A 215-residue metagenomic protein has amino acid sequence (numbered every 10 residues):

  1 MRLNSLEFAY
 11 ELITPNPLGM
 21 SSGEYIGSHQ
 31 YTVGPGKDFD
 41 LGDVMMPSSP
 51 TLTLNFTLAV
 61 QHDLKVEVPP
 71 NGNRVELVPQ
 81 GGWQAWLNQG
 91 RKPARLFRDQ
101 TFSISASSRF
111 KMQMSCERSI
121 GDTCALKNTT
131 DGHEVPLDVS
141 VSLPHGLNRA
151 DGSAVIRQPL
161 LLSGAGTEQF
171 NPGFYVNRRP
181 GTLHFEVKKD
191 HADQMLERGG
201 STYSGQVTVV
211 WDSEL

Functional and structural regions predicted by a protein language model:
M1-I13, N177-D190: Aromatic sugar-binding surface patches on proteins that engage polysaccharides or sugar-phosphate polymers
M1-S5, R149-V176: Extended, solvent-exposed segments with strong compositional bias
A9-P15, P144-N148, L161-G164, N171 (+1 more regions): Alpha-helix initiation/capping motif
P15-S142, H184-L215: N-terminal small/polar-rich segments of proteins
L137-A154: Low-complexity, serine/threonine/proline-enriched polar segments
A165-R179, K188-G200: C-terminal soluble interaction/assembly domains
